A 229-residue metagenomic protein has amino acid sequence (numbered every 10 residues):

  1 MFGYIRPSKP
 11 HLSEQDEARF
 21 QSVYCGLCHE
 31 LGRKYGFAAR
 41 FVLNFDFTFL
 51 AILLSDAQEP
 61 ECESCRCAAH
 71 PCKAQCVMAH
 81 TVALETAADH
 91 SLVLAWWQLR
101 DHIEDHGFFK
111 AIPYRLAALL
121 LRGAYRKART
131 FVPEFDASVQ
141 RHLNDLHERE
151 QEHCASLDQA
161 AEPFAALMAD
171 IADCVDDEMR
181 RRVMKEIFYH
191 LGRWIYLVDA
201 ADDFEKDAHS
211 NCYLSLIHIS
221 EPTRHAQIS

Functional and structural regions predicted by a protein language model:
M1-E186, R193, L197-L216, S220: Acidic catalytic motifs of isoprenoid enzymes
I217-S229: Single conserved hydrophobic/aromatic residue that forms the stacking wall/gate of nucleotide- or nucleobase-binding
